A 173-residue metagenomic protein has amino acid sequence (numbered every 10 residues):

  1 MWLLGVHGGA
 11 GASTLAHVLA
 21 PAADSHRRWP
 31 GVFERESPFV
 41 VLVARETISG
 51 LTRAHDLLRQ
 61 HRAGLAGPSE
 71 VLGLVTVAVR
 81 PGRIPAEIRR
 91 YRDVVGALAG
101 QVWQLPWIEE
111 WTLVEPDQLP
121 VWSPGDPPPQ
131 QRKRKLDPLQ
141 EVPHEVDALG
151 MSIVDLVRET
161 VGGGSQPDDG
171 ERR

Functional and structural regions predicted by a protein language model:
M1-P21: Glycine-rich phosphate-binding P-loop
G8-G11, E46-L51, V79-I84, W111-T112: Short acidic, S/G/P-rich loop/turn micro-motifs used as interaction or catalytic elements
T14-R28, A44-T52: Switch II (G3) loop of P-loop NTPases
L15, L19-A23, L58-L65, Y91-V95 (+2 more regions): Hydrophobic, Leu/Ile/Phe/Ala-enriched alpha-helical segments that form helix-helix packing faces
R27-E46, L58-V75: Inter-motif core of Ras-like GTPase G domains
H55-R83, E87-L98: Conserved C-terminal guanine-recognition region of P-loop GTPase G domains, centered on the G4
V95-D126: Beta-strand-loop-alpha "switch" segments that mediate conformational coupling across diverse proteins
G125-R173: NTP-binding/hydrolysis catalytic cores, primarily Walker-type P-loop NTPases
